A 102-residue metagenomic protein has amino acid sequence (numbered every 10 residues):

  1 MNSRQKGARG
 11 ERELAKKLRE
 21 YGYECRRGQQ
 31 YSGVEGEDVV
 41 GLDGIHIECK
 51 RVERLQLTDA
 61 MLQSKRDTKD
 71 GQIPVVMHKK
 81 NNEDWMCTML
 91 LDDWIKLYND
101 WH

Functional and structural regions predicted by a protein language model:
M1-H102: Catalytic phosphate/metal-binding cores of nucleic-acid and nucleotide-processing enzymes, i.e., regions that mediate
